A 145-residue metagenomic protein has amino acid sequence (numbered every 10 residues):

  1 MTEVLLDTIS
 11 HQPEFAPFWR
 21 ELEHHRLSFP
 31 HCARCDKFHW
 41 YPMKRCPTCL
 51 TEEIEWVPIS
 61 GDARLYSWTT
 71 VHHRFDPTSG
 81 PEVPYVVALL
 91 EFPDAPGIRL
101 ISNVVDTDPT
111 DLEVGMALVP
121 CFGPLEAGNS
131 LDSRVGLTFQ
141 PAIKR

Functional and structural regions predicted by a protein language model:
R26-F29, M43: Residues immediately within or flanking Cys/His clusters that coordinate Zn2+ in small zinc-binding modules
H31-R34, R45-T51: Short, cysteine/histidine-rich loop/knuckle motifs that typically chelate Zn2+
F38-H39, E52-E53: Cys/His-rich microdomains that often coordinate metals
A63-Y66, V104: Conserved hydrophobic positions within beta-strands
W68-H73, A95, P109, L125: Short, conserved beta-turn/loop elements at beta-strand boundaries and strand-helix junctions
R74-L89, R134: Short aromatic-glycine-enriched beta-strand elements
Y85-L100: Short, basic/aromatic beta-hairpin or loop at an interaction surface
L100-R145: Well-ordered alpha/beta subsegment
